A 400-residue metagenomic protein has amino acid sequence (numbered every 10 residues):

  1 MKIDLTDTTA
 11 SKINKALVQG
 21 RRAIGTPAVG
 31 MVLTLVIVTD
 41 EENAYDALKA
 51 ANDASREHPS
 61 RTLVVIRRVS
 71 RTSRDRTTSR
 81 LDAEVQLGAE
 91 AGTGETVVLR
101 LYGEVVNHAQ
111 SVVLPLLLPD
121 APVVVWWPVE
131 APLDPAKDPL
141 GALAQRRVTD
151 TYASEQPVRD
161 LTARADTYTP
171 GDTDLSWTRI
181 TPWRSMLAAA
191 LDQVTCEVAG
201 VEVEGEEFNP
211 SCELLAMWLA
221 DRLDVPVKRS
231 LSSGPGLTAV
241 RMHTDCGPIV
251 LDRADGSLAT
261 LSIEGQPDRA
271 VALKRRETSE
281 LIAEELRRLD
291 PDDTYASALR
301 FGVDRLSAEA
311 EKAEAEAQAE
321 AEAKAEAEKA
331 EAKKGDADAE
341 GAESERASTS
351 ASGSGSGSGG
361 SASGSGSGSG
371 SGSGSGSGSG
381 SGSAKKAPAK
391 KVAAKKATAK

Functional and structural regions predicted by a protein language model:
M1-L117: An N-terminal, globular interaction/scaffold subdomain
M1-M31, S79-R80, D174-L191, A283 (+1 more regions): Short N-terminal or domain-adjacent regulatory/targeting segments
P27, A83-Q86, E90-T93, Y168-T178 (+1 more regions): Extended, compositionally simple fibrous regions characteristic of intermediate-filament-like scaffolds
D53-V64, L117-V123, A142-V148, A220-S230: Structural alpha-beta junctions
E95-A188: Internal, hydrophobic cores of structured domains that mediate oligomerization or house catalytic pockets within large
S154, V158-G247: A contiguous, surface-oriented mixed alpha/beta subdomain in the mid-to-C-terminal portion of proteins that forms
W218, S230-A323: C-terminal structured domains
Q318-K334, D338-K400: Intrinsically disordered, polybasic Lys/Arg-rich low-complexity tracts
